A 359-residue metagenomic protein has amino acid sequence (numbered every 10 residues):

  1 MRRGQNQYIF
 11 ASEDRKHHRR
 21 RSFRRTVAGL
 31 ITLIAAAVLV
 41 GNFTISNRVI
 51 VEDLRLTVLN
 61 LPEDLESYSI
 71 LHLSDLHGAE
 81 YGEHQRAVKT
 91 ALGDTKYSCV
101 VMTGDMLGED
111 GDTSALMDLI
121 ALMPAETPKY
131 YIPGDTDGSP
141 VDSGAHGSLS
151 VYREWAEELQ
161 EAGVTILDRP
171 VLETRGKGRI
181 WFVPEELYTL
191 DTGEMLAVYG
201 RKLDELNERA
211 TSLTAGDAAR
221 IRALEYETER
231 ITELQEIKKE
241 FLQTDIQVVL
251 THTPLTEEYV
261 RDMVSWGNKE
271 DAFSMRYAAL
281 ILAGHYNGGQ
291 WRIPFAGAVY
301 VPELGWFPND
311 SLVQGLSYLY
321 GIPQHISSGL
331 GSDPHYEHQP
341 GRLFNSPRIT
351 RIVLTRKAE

Functional and structural regions predicted by a protein language model:
M1-F23: N-terminal Lys/Arg-rich, disordered targeting/topogenic segments
T26, I34-L119: N-terminal active-site segment of His-dependent metallophosphoesterases
F43, S69-R86, M106-S114, G138-S150 (+3 more regions): Acidic/histidine-rich helix-loop elements that form or flank divalent-metal/phosphate-binding sites at the catalytic
L65-H77, R179-T189, V248-H252, P323-S328: Active-site-proximal beta-strand elements of phosphoester/diester hydrolases
G78-E83, G108-G111, D135-D142, D168-G176 (+5 more regions): Active-site environment of divalent metal-dependent phosphoester hydrolases
Q85-R175, S274: Core catalytic region of metal-dependent phosphoesterases/phosphodiesterases, especially metallo-beta-lactamase-like
A121, L255-P347: Conserved beta-sheet core of the metallophosphoesterase superfamily
V141-G144, L149, E161-A162, G176-L250 (+3 more regions): Binuclear metal-dependent hydrolase catalytic cores centered on His/Asp/Glu-rich metal-binding motifs
